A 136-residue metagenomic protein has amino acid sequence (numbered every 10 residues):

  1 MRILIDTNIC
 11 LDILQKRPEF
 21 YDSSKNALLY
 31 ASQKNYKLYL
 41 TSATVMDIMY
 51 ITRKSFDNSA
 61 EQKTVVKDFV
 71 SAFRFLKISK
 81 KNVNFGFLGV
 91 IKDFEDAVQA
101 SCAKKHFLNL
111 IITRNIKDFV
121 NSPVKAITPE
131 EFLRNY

Functional and structural regions predicted by a protein language model:
M1-L40, K54-A60, N121, L133-Y136: Short, well-structured N-terminal submotif of metal-dependent ribonuclease cores
R2, A72, K104-Y136: Acidic, PIN/NYN-like endoribonuclease modules and their adjacent C-terminal/linker elements
N8-I9, A43, K81, K117 (+1 more regions): Alpha-helix/helix-capping structural signal
L11-L14, D47-Y50, N84-G86: A short acidic, helix-capping loop that chelates divalent metal ions and anchors anionic groups
K25, A43, D47-R74, I78-N82: Active-site-proximal, substrate-binding regions of enzyme catalytic domains and RNA-binding/basic surfaces
Y39, L76, I127: General small-molecule cofactor/ligand-binding pocket signal
R74-I116: Active-site neighborhoods of divalent-metal-dependent phosphate/nucleic-acid chemistry enzymes
